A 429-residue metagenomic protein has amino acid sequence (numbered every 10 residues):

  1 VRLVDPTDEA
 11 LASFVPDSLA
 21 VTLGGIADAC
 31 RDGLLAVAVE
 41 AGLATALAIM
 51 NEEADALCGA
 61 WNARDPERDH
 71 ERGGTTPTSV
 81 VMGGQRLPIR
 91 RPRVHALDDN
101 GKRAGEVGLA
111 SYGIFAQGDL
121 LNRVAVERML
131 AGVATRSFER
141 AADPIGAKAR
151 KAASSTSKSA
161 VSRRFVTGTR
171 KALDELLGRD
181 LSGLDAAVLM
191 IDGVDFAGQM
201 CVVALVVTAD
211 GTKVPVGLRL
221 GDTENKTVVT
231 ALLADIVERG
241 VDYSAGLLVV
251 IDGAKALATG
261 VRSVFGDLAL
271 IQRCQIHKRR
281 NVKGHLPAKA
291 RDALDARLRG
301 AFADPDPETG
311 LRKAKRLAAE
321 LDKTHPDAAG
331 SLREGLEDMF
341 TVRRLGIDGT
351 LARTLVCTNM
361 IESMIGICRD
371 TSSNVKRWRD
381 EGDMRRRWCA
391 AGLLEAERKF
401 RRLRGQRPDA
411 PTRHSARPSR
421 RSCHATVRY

Functional and structural regions predicted by a protein language model:
V1-A10, V15-A29, A41, L47 (+4 more regions): Acidic/histidine-rich catalytic cores and adjacent linkers of DNA breakage/strand-transfer/modification proteins
L23, A56, N62-A63, H70-T75 (+5 more regions): RNase H-like nuclease fold core
Q117-L121, A293: Alpha-helix N-cap/N′ positions at the starts of helices
L120-G132: Short, amphipathic alpha-helical "recognition" segments used to contact nucleic acids or chromatin
G132-P144: Short, charged amphipathic recognition helices of the HTH superfamily and cognate SANT/SANTA-like modules
L218, L248-K255, G260-R299: Conserved beta-strand -> loop -> alpha-helix junction used to position metal-binding or nucleic-acid-contacting
